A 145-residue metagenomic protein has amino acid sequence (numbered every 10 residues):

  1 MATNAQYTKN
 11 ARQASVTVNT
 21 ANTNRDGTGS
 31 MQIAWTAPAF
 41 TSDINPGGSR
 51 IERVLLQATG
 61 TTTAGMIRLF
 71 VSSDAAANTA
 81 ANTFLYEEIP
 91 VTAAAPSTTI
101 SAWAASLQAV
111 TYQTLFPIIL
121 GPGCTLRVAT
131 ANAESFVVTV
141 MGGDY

Functional and structural regions predicted by a protein language model:
A2-Y145: Surface-exposed, low-hydrophobicity beta-strand/loop segments enriched in small/polar/acidic residues
